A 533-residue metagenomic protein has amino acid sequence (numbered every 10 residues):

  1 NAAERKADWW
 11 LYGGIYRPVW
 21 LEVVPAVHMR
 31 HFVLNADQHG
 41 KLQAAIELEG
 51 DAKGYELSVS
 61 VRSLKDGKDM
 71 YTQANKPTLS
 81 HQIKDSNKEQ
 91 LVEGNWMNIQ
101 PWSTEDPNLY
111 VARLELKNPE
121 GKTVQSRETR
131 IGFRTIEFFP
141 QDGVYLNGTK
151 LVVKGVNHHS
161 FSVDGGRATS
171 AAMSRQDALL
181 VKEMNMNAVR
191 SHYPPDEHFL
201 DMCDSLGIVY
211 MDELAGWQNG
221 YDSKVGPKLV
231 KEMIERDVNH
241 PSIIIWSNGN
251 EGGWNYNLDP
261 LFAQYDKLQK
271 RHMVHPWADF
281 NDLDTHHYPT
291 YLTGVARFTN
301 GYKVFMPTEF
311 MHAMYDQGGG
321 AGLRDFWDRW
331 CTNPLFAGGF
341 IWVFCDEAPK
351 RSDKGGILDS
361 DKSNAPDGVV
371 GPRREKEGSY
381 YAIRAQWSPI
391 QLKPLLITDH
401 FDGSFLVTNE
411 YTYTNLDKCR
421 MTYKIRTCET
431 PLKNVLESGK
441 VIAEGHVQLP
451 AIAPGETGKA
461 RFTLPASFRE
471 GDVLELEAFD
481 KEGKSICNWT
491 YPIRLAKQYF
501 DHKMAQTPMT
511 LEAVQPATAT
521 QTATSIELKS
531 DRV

Functional and structural regions predicted by a protein language model:
N1-E197, D201-M202, Y210, G226-E232 (+4 more regions): Secreted/periplasmic carbohydrate-active enzymes, especially glycoside hydrolases
A172-E183, N187-S379: Substrate-binding/catalytic cleft of secreted carbohydrate-active enzymes, primarily glycoside hydrolases
